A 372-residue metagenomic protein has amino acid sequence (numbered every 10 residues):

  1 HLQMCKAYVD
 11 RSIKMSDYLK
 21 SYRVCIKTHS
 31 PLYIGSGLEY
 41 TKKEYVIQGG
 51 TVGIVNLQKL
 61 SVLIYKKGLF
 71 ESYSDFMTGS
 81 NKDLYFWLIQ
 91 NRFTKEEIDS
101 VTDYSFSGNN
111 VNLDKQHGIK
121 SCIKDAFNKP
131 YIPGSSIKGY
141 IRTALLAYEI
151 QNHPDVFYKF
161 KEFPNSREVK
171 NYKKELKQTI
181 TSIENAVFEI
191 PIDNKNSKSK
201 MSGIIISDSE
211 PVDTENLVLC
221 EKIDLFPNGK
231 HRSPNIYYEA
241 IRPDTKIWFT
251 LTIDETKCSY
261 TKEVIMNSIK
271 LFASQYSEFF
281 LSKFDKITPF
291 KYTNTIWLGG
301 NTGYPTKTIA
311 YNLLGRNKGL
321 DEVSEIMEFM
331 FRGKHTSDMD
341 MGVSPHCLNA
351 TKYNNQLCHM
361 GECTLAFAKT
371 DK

Functional and structural regions predicted by a protein language model:
L2-K372: Basic, Gly/Ser/Thr-rich N-terminal segments that form RNA-phosphate-binding interfaces in CRISPR RAMP
